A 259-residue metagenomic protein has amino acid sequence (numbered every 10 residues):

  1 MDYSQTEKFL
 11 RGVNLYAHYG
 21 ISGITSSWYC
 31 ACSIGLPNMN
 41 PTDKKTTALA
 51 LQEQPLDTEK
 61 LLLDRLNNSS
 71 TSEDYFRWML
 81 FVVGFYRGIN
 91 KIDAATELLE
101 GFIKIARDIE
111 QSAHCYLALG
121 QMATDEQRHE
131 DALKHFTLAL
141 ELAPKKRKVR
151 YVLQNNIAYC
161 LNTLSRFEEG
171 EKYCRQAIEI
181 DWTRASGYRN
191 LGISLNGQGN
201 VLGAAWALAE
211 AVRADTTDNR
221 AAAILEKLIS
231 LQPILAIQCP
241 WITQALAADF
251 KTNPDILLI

Functional and structural regions predicted by a protein language model:
P41-D64, N68, R77-N90, Q121-D125: Alpha-helical segment of the N-proximal tetratricopeptide repeat
R65-N68, F102-I105, A139, Q176-A177 (+2 more regions): Canonical positions in the second alpha-helix
S70-E73, R107-E110, P144, W182 (+1 more regions): Short coil turns that delineate tetratricopeptide repeat
L80-G88, H114-D125, K148-T163, S186-I193 (+1 more regions): Conserved alpha-helical positions within TPR/SEL1-like repeat arrays
R220-I259: Terminal, low-structured helical/coil segments at or just beyond the last alpha-helical repeat
